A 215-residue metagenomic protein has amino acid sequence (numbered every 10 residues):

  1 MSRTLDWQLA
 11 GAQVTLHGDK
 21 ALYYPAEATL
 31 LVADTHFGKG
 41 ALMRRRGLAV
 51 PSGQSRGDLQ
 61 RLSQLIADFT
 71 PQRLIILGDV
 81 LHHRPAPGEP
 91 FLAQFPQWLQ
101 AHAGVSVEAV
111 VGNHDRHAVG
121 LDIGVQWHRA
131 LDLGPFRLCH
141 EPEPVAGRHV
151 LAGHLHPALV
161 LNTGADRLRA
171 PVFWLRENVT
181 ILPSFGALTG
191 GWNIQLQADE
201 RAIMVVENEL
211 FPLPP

Functional and structural regions predicted by a protein language model:
M1-L77, H82-P215: Extended recognition/assembly regions associated with phosphoester-bond processing machinery
